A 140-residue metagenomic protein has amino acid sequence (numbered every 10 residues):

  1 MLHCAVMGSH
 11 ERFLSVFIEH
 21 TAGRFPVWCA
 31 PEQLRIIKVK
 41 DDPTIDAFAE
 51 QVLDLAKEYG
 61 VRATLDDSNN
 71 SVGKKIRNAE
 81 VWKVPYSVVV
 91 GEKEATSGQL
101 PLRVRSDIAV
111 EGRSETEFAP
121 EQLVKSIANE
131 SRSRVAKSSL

Functional and structural regions predicted by a protein language model:
M1-L140: NTP/phosphate- and nucleic-acid-binding module
